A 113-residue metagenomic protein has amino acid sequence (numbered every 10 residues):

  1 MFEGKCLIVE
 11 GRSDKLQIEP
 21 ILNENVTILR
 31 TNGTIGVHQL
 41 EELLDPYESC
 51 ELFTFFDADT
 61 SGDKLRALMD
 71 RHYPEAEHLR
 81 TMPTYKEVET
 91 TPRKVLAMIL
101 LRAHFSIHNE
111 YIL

Functional and structural regions predicted by a protein language model:
M1-L7: A short, flexible N-terminal coil/short beta segment enriched in small residues
F2, P20-L113: TOPRIM fold recognition
L7-I8, T54: Conserved SAM-binding loop
G11-R12, A58: Helix N-cap/beta->alpha junction signal
D14-Q17: Short N-terminal binding/cap micro-motifs at the start of the first secondary-structure element
